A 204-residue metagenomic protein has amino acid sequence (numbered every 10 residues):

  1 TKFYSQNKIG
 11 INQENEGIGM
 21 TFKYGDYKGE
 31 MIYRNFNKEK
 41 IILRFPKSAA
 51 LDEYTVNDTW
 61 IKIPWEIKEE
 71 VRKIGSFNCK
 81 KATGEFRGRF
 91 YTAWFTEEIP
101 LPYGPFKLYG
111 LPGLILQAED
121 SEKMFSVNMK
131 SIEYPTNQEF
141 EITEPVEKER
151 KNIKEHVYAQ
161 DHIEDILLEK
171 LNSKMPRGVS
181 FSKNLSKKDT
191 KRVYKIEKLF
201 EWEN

Functional and structural regions predicted by a protein language model:
T1-N204: Extended soluble regions of mature proteins
